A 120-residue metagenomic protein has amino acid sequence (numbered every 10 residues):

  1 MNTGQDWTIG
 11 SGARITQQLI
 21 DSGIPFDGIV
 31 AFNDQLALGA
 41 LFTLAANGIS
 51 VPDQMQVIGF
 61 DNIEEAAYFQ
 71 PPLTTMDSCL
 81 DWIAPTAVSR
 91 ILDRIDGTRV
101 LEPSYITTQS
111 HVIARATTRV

Functional and structural regions predicted by a protein language model:
M1-G10: Short beta-strand elements in bilobed, periplasmic/extracellular small-molecule ligand-binding domains
S11, I15: Short acidic active-site motifs
Q17-V120: Flexible loop/turn connectors
